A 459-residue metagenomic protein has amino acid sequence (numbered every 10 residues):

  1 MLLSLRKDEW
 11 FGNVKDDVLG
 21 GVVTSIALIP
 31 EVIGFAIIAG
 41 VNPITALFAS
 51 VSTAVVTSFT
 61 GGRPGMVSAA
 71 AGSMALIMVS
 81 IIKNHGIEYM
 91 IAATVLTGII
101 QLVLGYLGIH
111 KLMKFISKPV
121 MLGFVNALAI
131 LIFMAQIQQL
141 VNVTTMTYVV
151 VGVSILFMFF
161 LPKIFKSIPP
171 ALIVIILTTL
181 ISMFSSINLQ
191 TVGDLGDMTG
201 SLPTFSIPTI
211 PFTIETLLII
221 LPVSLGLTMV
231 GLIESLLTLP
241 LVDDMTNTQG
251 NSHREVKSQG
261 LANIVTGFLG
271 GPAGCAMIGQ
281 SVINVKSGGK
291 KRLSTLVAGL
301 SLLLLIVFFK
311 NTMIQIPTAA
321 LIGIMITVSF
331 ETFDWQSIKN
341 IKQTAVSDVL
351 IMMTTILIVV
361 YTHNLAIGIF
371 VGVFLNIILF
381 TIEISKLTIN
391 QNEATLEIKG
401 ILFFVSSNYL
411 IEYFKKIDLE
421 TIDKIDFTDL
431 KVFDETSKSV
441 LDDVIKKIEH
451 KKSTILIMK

Functional and structural regions predicted by a protein language model:
M1-G21, M78, K83-T246, N311-Y361 (+1 more regions): Core transmembrane helix bundle of multi-pass membrane transport proteins
L2-V22, I26-P64, T216-L293: Membrane-embedded helical hairpins/re-entrant loop segments and their flanking transmembrane helices within multi-pass
G21-A27, I44-S50, V67-G72, F124 (+4 more regions): Short hydrophobic alpha-helical membrane-embedded segments
P30-V32, S50-A54, M74-M78, L104-L107 (+5 more regions): Hydrophobic, membrane-inserted alpha-helices
A39-F48, G62-A75, H110-L122, S167-I173 (+5 more regions): Short, non-helical or kinked segments that cap or interrupt transmembrane helices
S52, A71, A92-I99, V153 (+4 more regions): Hydrophobic residues within alpha-helical transmembrane segments of multi-pass solute transporters/permease subunits
S58-F59, L102, Y106, T179 (+4 more regions): Membrane-embedded alpha-helical segments of multi-pass transporters/permeases
E331-K459: The feature marks cytosolic C-terminal regulatory regions of anion transporters and related permeases
